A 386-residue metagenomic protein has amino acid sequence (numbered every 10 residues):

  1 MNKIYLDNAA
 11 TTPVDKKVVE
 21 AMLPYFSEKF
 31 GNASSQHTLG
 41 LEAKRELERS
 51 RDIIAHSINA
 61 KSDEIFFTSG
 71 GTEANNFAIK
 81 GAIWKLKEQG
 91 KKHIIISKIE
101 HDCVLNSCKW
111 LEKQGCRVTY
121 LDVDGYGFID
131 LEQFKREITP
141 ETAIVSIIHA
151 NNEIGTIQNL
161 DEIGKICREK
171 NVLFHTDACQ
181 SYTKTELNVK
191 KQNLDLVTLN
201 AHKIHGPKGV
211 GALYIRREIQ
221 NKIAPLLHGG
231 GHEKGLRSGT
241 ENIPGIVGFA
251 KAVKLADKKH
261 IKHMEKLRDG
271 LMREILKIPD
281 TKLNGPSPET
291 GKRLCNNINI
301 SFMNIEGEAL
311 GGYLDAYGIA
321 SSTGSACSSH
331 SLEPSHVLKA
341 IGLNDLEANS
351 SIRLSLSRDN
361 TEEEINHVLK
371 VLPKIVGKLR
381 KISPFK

Functional and structural regions predicted by a protein language model:
M1-K386: Pyridoxal 5′-phosphate
